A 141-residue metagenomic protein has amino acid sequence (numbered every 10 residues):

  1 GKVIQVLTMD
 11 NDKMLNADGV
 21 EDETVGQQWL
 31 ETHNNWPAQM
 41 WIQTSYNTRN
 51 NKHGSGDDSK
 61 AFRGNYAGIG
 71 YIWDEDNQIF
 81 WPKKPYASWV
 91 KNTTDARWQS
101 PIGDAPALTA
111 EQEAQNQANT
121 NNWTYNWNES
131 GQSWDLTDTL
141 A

Functional and structural regions predicted by a protein language model:
G1-A141: Interaction-interface detector
